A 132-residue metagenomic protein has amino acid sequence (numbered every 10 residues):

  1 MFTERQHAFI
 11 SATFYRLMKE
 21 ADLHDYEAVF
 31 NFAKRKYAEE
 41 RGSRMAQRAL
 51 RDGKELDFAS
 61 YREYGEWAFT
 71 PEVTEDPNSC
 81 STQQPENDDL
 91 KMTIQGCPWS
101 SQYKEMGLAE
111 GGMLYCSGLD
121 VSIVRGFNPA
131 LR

Functional and structural regions predicted by a protein language model:
M1-D89, P98-C116, G126, A130-R132: N-terminal accessory segment detector
V121-S122: Active-site phosphate/pyrophosphate- and oxyanion-stabilizing loops and adjacent acidic/basic residues in soluble
